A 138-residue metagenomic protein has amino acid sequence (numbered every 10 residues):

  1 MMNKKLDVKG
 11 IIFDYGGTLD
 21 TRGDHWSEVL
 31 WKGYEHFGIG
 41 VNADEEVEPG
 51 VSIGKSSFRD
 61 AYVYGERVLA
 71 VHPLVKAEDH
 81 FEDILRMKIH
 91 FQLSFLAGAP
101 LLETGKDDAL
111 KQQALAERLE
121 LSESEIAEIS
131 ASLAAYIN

Functional and structural regions predicted by a protein language model:
K4-N138: N-terminal helical cap/lid subdomain that shapes the substrate entry/recognition surface in HAD-like hydrolases
